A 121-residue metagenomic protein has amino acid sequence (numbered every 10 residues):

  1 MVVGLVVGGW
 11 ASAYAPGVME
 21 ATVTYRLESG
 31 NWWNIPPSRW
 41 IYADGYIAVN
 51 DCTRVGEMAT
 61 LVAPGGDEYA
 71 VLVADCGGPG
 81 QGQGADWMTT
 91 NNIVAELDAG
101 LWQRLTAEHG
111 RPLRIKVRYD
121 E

Functional and structural regions predicted by a protein language model:
M1-E121: Secreted/periplasmic proteins
